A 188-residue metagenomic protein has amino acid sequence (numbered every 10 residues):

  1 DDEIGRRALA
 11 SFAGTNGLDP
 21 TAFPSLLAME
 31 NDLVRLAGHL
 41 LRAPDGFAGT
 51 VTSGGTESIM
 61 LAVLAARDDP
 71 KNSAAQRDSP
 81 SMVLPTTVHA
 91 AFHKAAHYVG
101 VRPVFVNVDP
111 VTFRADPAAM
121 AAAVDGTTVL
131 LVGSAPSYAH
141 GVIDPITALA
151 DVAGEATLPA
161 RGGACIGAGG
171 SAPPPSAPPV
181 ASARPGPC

Functional and structural regions predicted by a protein language model:
D1-G46: N-terminal entrance/gating region of PLP-dependent enzymes' catalytic architecture
A10, T50, V83: Residues in well-ordered beta-strands of folded domains
S25, F47-V51, A74-Q76: Short, surface-exposed helix-loop/turn micro-motifs enriched in polar/charged residues
A37-A62: Short loop-beta-helix segment that forms the pyridoxal 5′-phosphate
S53-C188: Conserved PLP-enzyme active-site core in the AAT-like
